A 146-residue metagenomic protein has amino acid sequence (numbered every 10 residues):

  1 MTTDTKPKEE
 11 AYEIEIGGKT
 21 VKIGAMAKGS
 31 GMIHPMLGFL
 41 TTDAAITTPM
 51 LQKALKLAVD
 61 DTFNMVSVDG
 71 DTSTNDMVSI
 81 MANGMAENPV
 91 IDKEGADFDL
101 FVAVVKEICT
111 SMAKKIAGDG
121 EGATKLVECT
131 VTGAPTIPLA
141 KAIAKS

Functional and structural regions predicted by a protein language model:
M1-F63, S73: Glycine-rich, mobile lid/loop segments that gate access to catalytic sites or pores
T2, E15-K19, S73-M81, G120 (+1 more regions): A sequence-level detector of short, solvent-exposed, charge-rich linear segments
E10-A11, F63-N75, S111-E128: Flexible, glycine/charged-enriched surface loops at secondary-structure junctions
G24-M26, L37-D43, V78-N83, L126-A134: Short glycine-rich or small-residue beta-strand-to-loop segments that form or flank ligand, phosphate, metal/Fe-S
A44-C109: Carboxylate- and glycine-rich phosphate/diphosphate-binding segment that chelates Mg2+/Mn2+
N83-S146: A glycine- and small/hydrophobic-rich beta-loop-beta segment that serves as a flexible "lid/hinge" or phosphate-binding
